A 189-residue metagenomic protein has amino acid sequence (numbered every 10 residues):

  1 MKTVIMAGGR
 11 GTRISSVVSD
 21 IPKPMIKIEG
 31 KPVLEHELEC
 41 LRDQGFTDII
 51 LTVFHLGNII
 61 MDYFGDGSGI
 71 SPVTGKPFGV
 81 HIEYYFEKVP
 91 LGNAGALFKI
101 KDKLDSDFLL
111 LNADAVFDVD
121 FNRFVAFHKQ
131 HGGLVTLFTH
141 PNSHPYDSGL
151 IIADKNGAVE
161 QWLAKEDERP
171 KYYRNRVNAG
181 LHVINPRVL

Functional and structural regions predicted by a protein language model:
K2-I5, R13, K27-V116, F121-R123: Conserved N-terminal catalytic core of the sugar/cofactor nucleotidyltransferase
I5-G8, L111, N175, H182: Short conserved micro-motifs on helix faces and helix-strand junctions that flank and scaffold key functional residues
G8, F54, H140-P141: Histidine-centered beta-alpha loop that forms part of the nucleotide-sugar donor binding/catalytic region in diverse
G11-R13, H131: Glycine-rich "HGGG/HGxG" loop immediately N-terminal to the catalytic nucleophile of the alpha/beta-hydrolase
S16-S19: Conserved catalytic-core motifs of eukaryotic protein kinase domains, centered on the activation segment
D118-V188: Conserved core of the sugar-phosphate nucleotidyltransferase
